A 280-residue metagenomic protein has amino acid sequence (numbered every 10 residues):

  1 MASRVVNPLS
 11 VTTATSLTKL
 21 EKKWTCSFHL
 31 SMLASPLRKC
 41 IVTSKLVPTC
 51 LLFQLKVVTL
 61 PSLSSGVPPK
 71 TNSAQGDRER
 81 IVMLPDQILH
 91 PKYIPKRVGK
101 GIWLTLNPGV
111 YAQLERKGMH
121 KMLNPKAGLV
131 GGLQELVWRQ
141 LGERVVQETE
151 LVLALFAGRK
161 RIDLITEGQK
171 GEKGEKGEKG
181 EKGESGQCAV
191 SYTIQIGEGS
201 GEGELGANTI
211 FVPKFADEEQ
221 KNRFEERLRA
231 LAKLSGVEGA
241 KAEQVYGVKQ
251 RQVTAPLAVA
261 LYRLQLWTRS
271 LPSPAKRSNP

Functional and structural regions predicted by a protein language model:
M1-G132: N-terminal cysteine/histidine-rich coordination modules
M1-L30, V146, L151-P280: Mixed-charge, low-complexity intrinsically disordered regions
G109-K121, A127-Q169: PEST-like low-complexity intrinsically disordered regions enriched in Ser/Thr/Pro and acidic residues
